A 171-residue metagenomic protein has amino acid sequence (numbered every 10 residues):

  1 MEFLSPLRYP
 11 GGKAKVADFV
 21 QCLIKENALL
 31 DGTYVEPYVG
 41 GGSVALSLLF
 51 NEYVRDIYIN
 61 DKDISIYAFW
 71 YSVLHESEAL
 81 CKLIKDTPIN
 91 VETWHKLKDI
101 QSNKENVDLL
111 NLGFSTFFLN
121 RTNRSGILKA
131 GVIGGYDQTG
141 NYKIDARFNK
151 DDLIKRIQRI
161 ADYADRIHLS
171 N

Functional and structural regions predicted by a protein language model:
M1-I24, L29, V73-N171: SAM-dependent nucleic-acid methyltransferase catalytic core
L30-E92: Conserved S-adenosyl-L-methionine
